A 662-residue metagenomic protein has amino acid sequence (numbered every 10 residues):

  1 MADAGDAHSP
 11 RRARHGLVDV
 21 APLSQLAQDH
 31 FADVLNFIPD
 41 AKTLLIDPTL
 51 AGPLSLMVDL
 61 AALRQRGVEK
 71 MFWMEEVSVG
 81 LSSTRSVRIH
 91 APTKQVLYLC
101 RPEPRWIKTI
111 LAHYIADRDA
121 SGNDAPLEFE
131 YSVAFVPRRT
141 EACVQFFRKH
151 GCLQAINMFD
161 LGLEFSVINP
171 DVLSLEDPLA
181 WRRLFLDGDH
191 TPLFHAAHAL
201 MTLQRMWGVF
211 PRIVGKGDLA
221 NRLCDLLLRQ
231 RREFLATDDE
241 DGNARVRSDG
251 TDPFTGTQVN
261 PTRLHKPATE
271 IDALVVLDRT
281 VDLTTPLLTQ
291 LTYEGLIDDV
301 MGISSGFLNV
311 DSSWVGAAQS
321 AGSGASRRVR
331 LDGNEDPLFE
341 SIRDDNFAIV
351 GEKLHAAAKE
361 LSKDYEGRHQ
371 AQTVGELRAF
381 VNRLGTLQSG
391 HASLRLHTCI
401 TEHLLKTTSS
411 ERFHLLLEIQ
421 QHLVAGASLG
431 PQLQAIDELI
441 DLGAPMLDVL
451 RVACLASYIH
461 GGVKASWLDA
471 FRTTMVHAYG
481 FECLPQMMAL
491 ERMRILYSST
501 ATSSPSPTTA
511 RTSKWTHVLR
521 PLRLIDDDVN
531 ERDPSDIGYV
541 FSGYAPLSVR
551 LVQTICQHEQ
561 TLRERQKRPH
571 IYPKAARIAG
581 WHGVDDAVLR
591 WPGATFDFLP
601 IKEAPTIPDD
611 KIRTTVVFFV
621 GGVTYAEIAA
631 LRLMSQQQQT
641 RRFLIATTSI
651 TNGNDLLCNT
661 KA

Functional and structural regions predicted by a protein language model:
A2-A662: Extended, well-folded catalytic/binding cores that form a central cleft or groove in large enzyme and scaffold domains
